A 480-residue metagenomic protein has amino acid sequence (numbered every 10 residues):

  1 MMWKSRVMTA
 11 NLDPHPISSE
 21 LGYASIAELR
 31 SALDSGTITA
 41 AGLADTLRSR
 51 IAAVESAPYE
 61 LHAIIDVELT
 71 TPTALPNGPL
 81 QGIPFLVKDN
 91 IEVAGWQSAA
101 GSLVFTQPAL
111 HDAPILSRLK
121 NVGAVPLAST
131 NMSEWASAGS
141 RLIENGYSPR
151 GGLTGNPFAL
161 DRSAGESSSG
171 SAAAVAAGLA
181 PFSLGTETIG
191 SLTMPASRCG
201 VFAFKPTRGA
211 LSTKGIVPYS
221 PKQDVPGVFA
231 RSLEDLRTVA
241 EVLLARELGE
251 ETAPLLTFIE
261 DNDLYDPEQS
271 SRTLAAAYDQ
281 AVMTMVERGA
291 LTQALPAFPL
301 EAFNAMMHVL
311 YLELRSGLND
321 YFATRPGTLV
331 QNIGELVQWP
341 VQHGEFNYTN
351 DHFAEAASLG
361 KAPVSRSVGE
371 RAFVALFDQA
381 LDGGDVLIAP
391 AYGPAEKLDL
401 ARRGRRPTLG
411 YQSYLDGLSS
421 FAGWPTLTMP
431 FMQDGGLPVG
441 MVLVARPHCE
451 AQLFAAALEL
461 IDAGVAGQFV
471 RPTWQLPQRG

Functional and structural regions predicted by a protein language model:
W3-T106, M132-S137, E396, P472-G480: Short, well-ordered alpha-helical
G22, F85, I91-Q97, F105 (+4 more regions): Gly/Ser-rich, acidic/histidine-flanked active-site/gating loops
D34, R48-A57, A176, E241-A245 (+6 more regions): Sec-exported extracytoplasmic/periplasmic mature domains
T37-D45, R272-P296, G317-Q338, S365-G384: Acyltransferase
L80-D224, I259-D261, A391-P407: Short glycine/serine-rich loop/turn segments
L80-L103, I259, L312-V374, P430-P438: Short helix-loop capping/hinge segments that flank enzyme active sites or metal/cofactor-binding pockets
N121, V125, A176-N262, D279 (+3 more regions): Structural helix-boundary/capping segments
S367, D382-F421: An extended, acidic, His-containing surface patch that forms the Zn2+-binding/catalytic region of metallohydrolases
